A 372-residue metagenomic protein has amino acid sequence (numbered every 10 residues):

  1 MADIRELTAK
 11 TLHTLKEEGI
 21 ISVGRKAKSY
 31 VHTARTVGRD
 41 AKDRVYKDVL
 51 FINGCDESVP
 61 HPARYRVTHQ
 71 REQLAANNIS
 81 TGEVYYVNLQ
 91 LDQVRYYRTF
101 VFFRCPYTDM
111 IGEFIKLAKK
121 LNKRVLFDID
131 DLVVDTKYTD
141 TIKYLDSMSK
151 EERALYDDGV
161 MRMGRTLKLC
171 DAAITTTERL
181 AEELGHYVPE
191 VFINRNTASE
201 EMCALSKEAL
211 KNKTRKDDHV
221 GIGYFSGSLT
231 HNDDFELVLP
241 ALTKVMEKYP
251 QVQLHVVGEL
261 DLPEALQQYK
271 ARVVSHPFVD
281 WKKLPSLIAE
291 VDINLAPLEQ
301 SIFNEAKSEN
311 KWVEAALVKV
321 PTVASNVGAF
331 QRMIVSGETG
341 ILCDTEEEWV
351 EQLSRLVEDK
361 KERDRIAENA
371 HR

Functional and structural regions predicted by a protein language model:
R5-F102, P106: N-terminal pre-catalytic "stem/leader" segment of glycosyltransferase-like enzymes
C55-N77, N196-E290: Conserved catalytic-core segment of nucleotide-activated headgroup transferases in glycan assembly
Y85, K116-K120, K150-A173: Membrane-proximal helix-turn-helix segments that form the acceptor-binding/catalytic region of lipid-linked
F127-V160, E201-K207, K213-D218: Acceptor-binding helix/loop patch of EC 2.4 sugar-transfer enzymes, predominantly nucleotide-sugar-dependent
D135, D233-E236, P277-L287, D292-L317 (+1 more regions): Nucleotide-sugar-dependent
K168-K211, D217: Donor nucleotide-sugar binding/catalytic pocket of nucleotide-sugar-dependent glycosyltransferases
S336-E347, R355-K361: Conserved acidic donor-binding segment of nucleotide-sugar-dependent glycosyltransferases
R355, E362-R372: A short, well-ordered alpha-helix in the C-terminal region of glycosyltransferases
